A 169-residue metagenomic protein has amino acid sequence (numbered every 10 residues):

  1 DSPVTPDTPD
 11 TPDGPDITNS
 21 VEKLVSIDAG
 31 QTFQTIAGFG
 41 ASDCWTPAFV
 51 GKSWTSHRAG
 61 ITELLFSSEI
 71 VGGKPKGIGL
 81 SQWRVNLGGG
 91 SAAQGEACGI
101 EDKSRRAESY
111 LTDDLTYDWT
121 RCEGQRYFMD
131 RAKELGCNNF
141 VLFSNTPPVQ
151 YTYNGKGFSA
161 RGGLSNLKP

Functional and structural regions predicted by a protein language model:
D1-N19: Ser/Thr-rich, Pro/Gly/Ala-heavy low-complexity intrinsically disordered linkers and tails of secreted extracellular
E22-P169: N-terminal catalytic cores of secreted or lumenal carbohydrate-active enzymes
